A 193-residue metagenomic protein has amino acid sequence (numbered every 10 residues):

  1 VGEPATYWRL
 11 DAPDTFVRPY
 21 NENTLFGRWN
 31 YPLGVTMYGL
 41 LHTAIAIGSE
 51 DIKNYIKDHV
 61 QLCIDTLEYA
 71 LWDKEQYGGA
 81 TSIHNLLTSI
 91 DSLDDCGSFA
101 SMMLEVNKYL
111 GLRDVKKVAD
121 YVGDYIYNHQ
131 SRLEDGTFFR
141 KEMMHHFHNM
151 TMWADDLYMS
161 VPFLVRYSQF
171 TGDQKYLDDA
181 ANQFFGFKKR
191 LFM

Functional and structural regions predicted by a protein language model:
V1-G79, R113-Y121, Y125-H129, L133-G136: Low-complexity, Ser/Thr/Pro/Gly-enriched N-terminal "stalk/linker" regions
T6-L25, K74-L104, T137-D155, M193: Carbohydrate-binding/catalytic loop surfaces
W29, S49, S92, C96 (+6 more regions): Solvent-exposed, acidic/flexible segments
G34-E50, S98-L112, M159-D173: Well-ordered alpha-helical scaffold segments within catalytic/enzyme domains
L71, H84-D124, H129: N-terminal glycine-rich cofactor-binding segment that shapes the pocket for flavin-like pterin cofactors
E105-L112, D124-D135, Q169, D173 (+1 more regions): Alpha-helix capping at helix-to-loop junctions
L133, A154-M193: Extended ligand-binding clefts on enzyme/binding-domain cores
